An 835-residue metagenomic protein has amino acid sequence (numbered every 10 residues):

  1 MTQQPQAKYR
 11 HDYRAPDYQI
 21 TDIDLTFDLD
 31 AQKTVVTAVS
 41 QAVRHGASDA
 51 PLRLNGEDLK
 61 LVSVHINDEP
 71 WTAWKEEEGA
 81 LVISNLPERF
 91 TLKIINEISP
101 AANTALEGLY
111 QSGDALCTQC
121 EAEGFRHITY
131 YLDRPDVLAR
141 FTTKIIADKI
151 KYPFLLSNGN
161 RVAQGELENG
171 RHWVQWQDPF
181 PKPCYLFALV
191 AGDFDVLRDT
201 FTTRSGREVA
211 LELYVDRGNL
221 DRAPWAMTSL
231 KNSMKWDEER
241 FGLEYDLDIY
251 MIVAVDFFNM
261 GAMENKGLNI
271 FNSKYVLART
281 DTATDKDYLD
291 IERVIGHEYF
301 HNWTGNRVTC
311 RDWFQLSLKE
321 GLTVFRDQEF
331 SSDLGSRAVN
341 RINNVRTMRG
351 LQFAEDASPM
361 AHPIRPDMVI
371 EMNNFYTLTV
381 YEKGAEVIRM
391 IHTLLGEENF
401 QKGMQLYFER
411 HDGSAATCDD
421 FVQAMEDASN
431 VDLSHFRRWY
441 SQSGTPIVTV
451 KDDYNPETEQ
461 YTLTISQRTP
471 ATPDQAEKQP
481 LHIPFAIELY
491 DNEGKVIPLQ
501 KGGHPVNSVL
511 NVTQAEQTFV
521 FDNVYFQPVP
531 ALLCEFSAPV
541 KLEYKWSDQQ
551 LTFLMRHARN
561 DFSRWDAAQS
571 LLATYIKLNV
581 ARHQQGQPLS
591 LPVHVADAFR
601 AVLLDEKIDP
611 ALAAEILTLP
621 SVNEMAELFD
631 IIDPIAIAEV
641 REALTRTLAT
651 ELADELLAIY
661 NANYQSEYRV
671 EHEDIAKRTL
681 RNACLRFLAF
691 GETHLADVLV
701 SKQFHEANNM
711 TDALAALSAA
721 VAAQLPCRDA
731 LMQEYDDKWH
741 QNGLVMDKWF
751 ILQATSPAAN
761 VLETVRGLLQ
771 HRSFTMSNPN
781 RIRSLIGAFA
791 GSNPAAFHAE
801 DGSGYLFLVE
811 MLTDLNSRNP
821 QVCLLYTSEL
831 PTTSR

Functional and structural regions predicted by a protein language model:
M1-V35, Y110-Q119, R126, Y131 (+2 more regions): N-terminal, polar/Ser/Thr-rich
V36-A42, G56, E88-N103, F141-K149 (+3 more regions): Short, hydrophobic/aromatic-enriched beta-strand segments in well-ordered soluble domains
S40-D58, F141-D148, T469-E488: Surface-exposed beta-strand/loop patches in extracellular or lumenal glycoproteins
H45-S112, D133, N169, V174 (+1 more regions): A surface-exposed beta-strand-loop module
L61-I66, D432-H435, T445-L532: Beta-strand-rich binding/interaction modules
E69, W176, R204-T458, T462-L463: Hydrophobic alpha-helical and helix-loop surface patches within well-folded domains that function as non-catalytic
I95-R198, D561-R564: Extended, low-hydrophobicity, Ser/Thr/Pro/Gly-biased non-transmembrane segments
G350, D522-S828, T833-R835: Long, ordered, helix-rich scaffold segments
